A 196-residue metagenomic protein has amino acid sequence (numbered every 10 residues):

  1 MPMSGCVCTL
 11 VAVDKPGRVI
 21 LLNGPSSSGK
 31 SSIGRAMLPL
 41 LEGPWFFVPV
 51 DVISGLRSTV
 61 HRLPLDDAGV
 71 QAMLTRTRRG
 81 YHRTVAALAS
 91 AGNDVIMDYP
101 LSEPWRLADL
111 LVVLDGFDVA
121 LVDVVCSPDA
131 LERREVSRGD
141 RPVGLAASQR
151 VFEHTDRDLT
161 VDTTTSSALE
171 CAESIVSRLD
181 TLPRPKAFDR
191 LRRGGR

Functional and structural regions predicted by a protein language model:
V7-T9: Short, positively charged and aromatic/hydrophobic N-terminal segments
K15-V19, G92-N93: Pre-Walker A (Motif I) flank of P-loop NTPase domains
L22: Hydrophobic anchor at the beta1->P-loop junction of P-loop NTPases
P25: P-loop (Walker A) phosphate-binding loop of NTP-binding proteins
S28, R35-A86: Conserved substrate/cofactor phosphate-moiety recognition/catalytic segment in nucleotide-dependent phosphotransferases
Q71-D118, V125: Glycine-rich phosphate-binding loop used to anchor ATP phosphates in small-molecule kinases, encompassing both
D115-R134, V161: Conserved phosphate-donor/acceptor-positioning beta-strand/loop module used by diverse small-molecule
R133-R196: Small-molecule kinase domains that catalyze NTP-dependent phosphoryl transfer to phosphate-bearing small molecules
